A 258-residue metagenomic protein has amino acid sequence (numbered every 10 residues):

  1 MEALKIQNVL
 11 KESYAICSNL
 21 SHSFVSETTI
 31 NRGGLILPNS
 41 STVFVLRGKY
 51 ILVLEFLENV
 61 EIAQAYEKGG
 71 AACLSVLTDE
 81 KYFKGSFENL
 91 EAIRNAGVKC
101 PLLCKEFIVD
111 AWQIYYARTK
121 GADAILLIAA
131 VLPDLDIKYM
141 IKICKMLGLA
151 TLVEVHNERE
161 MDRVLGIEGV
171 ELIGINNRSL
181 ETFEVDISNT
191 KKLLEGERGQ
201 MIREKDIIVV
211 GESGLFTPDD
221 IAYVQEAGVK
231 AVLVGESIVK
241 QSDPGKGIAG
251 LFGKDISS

Functional and structural regions predicted by a protein language model:
M1-L54: An N-cap/entry alpha-helix motif that binds or orients negatively charged groups
P38-V53, S86-E91, K191-E204: N-terminal small/glycine-rich loop or linker at the start of catalytic domains across soluble metabolic enzymes
V43-V60, C100-V109, A129, A150-E154 (+1 more regions): Active-site mouth loops of central-metabolism enzymes
Y50, A71-I93, S179-L180: Glycine-rich, proline-tolerant flexible connector loops at the mouths of alpha/beta enzymes
A72, V76-T78, Y116-D136, G174-F183 (+2 more regions): Glycine-rich phosphate-binding active-site loops on the catalytic face of alpha/beta enzymes
K99, L103-S188, K192-E195, M201-E204: Conserved anion-binding
V109-G121, E158-E168, G211-V234, K246: Catalytic cores of alpha/beta
N189-G196, Q225, I238-S258: C-terminal helical cap(s) of enzyme catalytic domains, especially alpha/beta-barrels
